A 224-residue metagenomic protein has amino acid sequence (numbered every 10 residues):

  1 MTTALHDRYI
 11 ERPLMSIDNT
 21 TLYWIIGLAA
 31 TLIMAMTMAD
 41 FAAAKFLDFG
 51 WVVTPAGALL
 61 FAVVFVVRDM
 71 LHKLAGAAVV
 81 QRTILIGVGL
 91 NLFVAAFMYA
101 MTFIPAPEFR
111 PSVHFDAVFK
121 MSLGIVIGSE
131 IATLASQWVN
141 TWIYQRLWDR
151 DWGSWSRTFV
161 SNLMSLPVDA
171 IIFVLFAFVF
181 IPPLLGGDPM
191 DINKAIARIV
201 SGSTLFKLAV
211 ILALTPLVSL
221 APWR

Functional and structural regions predicted by a protein language model:
T2-V88, L92: Hydrophobic transmembrane alpha-helices
T21-A29, V53-G57, F61, M121 (+7 more regions): Residue-level signature of transmembrane alpha-helical entry/exit and packing/kink sites in multi-pass membrane
A35-D40, V64, L90, V94 (+9 more regions): Alpha-helical transmembrane segments of multipass membrane proteins
A78-Q81, D151-W155, I192, I196: Membrane-helix interface segments
V88-N91, A100-S136, Q145-L147, P182-R224: Membrane-embedded alpha-helical bundles of multi-pass transporters/translocases, especially carrier/permease families
R150-P167: Internal alpha-helical transmembrane segments of multi-pass membrane proteins
N162, F173-P182, G187: A structural feature that tracks compact, well-ordered secondary-structure segments with a strong bias toward
